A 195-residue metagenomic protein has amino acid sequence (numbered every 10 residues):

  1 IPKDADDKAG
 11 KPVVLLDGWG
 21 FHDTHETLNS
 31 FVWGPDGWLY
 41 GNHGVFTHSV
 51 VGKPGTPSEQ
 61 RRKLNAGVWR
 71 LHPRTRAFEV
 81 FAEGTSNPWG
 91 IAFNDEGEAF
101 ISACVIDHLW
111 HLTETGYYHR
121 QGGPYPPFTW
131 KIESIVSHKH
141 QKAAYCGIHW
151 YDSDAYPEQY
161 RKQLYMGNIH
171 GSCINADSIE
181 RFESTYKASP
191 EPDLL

Functional and structural regions predicted by a protein language model:
I1-L195: Beta-propeller domains with acidic blade repeats across secreted/periplasmic ectodomains and cytosolic WD/CNH propellers
